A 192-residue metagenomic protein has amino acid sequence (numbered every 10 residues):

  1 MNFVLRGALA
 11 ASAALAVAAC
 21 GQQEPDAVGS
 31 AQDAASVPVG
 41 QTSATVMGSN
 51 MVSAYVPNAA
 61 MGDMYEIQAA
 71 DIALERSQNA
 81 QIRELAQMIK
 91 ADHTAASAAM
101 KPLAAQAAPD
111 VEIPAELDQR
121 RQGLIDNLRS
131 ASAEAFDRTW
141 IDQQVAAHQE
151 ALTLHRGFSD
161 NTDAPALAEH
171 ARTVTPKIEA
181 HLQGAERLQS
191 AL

Functional and structural regions predicted by a protein language model:
N2-A8, A16, G21-L192: His/Met- and acidic-residue-enriched segments that coordinate or traffic transition-metal cofactors and support
